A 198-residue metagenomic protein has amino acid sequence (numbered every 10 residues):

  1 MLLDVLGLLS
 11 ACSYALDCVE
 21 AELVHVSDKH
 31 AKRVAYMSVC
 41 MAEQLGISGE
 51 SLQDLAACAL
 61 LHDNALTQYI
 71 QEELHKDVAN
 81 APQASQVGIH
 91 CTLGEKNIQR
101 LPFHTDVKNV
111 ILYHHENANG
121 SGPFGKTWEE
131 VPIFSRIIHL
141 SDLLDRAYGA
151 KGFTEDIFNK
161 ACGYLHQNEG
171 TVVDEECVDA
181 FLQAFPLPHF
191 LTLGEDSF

Functional and structural regions predicted by a protein language model:
L2-F198: Histidine- and acidic-residue-rich, metal-dependent catalytic cores
